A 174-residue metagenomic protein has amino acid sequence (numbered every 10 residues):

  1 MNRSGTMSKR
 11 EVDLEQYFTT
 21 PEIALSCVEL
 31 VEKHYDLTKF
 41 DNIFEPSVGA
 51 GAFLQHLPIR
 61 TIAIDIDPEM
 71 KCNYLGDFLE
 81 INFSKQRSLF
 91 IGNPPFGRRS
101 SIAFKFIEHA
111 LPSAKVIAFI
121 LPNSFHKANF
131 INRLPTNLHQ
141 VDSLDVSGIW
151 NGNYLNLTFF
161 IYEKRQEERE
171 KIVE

Functional and structural regions predicted by a protein language model:
M1-E174: Class I S-adenosyl-L-methionine-dependent methyltransferase catalytic core
